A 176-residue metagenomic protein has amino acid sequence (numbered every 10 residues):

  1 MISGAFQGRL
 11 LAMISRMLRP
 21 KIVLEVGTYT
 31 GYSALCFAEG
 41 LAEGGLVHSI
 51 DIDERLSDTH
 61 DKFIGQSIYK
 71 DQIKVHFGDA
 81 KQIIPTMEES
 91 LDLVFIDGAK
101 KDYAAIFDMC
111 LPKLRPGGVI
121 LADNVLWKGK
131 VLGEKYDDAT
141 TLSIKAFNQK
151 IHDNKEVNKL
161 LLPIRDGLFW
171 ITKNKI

Functional and structural regions predicted by a protein language model:
M1-I2: Rossmann-like AdoMet
A5-I176: S-adenosylmethionine/decaboxylated-SAM
